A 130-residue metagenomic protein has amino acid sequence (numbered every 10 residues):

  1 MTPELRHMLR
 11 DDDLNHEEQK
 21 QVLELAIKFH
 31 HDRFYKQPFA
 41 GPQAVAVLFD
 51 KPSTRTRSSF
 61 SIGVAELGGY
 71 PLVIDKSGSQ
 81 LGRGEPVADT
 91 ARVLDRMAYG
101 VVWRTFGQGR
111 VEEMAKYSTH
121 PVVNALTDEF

Functional and structural regions predicted by a protein language model:
M1-S58, I62: Positively charged, low-complexity intrinsically disordered leader regions
P38-F130: Phosphate/diphosphate ligand-binding glycine-rich loop within oxidoreductases
